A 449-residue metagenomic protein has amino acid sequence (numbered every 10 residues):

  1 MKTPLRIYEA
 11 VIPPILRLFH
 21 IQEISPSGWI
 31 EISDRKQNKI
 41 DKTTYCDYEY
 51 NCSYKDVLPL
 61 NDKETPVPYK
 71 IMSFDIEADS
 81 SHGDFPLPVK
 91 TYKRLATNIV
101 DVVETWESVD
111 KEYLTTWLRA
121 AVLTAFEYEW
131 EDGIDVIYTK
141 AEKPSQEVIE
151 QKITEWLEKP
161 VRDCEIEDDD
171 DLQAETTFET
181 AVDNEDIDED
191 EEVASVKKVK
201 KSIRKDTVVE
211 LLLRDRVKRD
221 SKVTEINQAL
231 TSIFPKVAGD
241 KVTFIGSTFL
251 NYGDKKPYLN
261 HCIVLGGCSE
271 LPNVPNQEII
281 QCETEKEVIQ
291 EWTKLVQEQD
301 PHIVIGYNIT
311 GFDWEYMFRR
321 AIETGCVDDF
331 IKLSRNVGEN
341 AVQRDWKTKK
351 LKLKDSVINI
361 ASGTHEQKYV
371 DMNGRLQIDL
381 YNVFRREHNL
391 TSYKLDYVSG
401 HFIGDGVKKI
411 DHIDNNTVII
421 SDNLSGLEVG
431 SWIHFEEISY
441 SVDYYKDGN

Functional and structural regions predicted by a protein language model:
M1-N449: The two-metal-ion catalytic cores of nucleic-acid processing enzymes
